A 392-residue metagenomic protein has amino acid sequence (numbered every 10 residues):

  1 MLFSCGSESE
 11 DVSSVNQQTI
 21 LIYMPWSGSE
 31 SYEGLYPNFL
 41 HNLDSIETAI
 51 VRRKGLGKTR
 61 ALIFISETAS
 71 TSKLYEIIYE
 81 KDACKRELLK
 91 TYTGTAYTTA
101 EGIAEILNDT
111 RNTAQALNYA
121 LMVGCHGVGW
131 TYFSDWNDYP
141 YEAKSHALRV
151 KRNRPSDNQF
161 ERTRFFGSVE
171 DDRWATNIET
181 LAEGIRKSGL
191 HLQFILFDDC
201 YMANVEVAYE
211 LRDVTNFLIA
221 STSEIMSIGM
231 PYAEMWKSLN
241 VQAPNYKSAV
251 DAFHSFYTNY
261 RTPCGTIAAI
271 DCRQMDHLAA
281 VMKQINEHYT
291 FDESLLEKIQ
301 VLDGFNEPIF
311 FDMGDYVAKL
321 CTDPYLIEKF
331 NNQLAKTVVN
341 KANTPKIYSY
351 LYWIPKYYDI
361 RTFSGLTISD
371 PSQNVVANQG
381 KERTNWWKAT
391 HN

Functional and structural regions predicted by a protein language model:
L2-S4: C-terminal motif of bacterial Sec signal peptides marking the signal peptidase cleavage site
G6-L117: N-terminal extension/subdomain marker
S13, L148-N392: Terminal, contiguous helix-loop blocks that mediate binding/assembly
T19-Y23, R60-I65, A120-V123, Q193-F197 (+2 more regions): Structural recognition of the beta-strand scaffold that forms the well-ordered cores of secreted hydrolase catalytic
W26-E30, E67-T71, T95, C125-T131 (+3 more regions): Solvent-exposed loop/turn segments at secondary-structure junctions within structured extracellular/periplasmic domains
Y32-E33, L74-Y75, T131-W136, V207-A208 (+1 more regions): Short, solvent-exposed loop/turn and secondary-structure capping segments
Y36-T59, C125, P140-N153, M275-E293: Solvent-exposed, charged interface segments at domain starts and junctions
S66-E87, V123-V169: Surface-exposed loop and adjacent secondary-structure segments within mature catalytic domains
